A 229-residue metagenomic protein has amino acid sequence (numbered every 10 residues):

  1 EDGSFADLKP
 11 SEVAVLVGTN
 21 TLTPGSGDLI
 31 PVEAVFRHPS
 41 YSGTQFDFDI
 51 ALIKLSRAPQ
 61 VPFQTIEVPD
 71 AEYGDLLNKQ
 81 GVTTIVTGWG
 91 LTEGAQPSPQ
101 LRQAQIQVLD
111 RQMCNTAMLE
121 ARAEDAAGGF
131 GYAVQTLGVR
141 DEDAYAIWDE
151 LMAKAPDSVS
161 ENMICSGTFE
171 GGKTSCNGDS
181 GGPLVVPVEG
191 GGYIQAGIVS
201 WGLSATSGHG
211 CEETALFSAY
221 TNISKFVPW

Functional and structural regions predicted by a protein language model:
E1, V17-N20, K54-R57, V86-G90 (+3 more regions): Active-site-proximal beta-strand/loop segments in catalytic clefts of secreted hydrolases
E1-D7, S11-A14, R102-T116, A155 (+1 more regions): C-terminal subregion of chymotrypsin/trypsin-like serine protease catalytic domains
E1-G43, R111-L119: Conserved H-D interstitial segment of serine endopeptidase catalytic domains
A6-K9, T23-P24, D28-L29, G43-D47 (+4 more regions): Extracellular/periplasmic catalytic domains that process cell-envelope and extracellular macromolecules
E12-A14, L29-A34, T65, T83 (+2 more regions): Well-ordered beta-strand positions in beta-sheet-rich domains
T19, A121-A126, G172-C176, P183-V186 (+1 more regions): Extracellular/mature segments of secreted proteins
Y41-T44, Q96, G172-N177: Short Gly/Pro-enriched turn/cap motifs at secondary-structure boundaries
I50, S56, P62-G171: Chymotrypsin/trypsin-fold serine protease catalytic domain
